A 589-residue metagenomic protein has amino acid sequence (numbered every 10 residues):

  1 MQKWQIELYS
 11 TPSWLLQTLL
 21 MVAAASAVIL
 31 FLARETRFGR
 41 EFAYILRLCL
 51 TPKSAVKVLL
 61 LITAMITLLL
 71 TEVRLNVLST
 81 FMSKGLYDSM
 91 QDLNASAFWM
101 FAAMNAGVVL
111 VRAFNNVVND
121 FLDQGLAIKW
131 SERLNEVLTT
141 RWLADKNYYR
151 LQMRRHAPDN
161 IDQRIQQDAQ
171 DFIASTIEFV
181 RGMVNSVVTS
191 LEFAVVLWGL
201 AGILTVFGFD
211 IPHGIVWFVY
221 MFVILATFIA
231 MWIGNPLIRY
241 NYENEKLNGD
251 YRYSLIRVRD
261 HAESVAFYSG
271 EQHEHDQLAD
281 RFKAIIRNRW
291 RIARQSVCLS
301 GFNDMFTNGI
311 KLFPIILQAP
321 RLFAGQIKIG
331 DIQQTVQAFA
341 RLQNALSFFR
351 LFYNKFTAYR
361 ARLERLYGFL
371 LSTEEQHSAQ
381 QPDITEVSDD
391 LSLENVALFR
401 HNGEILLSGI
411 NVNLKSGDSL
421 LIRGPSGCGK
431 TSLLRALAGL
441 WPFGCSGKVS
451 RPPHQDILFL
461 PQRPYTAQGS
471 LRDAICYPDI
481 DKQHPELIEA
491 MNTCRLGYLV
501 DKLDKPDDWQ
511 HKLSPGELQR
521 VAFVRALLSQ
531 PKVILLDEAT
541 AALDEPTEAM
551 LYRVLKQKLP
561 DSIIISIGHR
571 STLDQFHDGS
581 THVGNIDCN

Functional and structural regions predicted by a protein language model:
M1-S79, K84-N105, N119-D123, Y149-V187 (+5 more regions): Membrane-integrated ABC transporters
T67, T71, T80, V111 (+4 more regions): A hydrophobic transmembrane-helix motif
D92-S96, G125-I128, L138-I165, Y251-Q277 (+2 more regions): Short intracellular "coupling" helices and adjacent cytoplasmic loop segments at the cytosolic face of multi-pass
A157, F267, Y367-L421, K448-P453 (+2 more regions): Primarily ABC-family ATPase nucleotide-binding module
Q170-S175, Y240-D260, A266-F313, K355-A358 (+1 more regions): An intracellular "coupling" helix at the cytosolic face of ABC transporter transmembrane type-1 domains
G234-R239, E243, L247-Y251, A266-G270 (+3 more regions): Cytosolic ends of transmembrane helices, especially the final helix of ABC transmembrane type-1 domains
A436, A474, K505-N589: ABC-family ATPase nucleotide-binding domain "signature/switch" substructure
P464-D508: Conserved "ABC signature" C-loop
